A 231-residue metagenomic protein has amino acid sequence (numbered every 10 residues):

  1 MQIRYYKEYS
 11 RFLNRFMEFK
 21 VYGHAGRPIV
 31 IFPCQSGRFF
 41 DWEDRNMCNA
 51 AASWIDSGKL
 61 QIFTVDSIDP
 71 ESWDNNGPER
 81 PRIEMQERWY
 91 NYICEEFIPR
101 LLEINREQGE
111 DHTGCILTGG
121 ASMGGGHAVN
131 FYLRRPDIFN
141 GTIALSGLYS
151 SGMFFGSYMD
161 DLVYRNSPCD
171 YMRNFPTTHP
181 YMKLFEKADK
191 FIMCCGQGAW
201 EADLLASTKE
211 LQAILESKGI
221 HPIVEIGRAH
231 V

Functional and structural regions predicted by a protein language model:
M1-R228: Non-catalytic cap/lid and distal C-terminal segments of serine-dependent acyl enzymes
